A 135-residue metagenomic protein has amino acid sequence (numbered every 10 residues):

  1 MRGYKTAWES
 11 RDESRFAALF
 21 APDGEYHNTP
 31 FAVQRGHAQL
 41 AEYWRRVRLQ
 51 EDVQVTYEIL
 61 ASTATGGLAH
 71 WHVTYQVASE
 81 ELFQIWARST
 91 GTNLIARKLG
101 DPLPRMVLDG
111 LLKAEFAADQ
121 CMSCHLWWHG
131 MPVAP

Functional and structural regions predicted by a protein language model:
M1-P135: C-terminal and inter-domain tail/linker signature
